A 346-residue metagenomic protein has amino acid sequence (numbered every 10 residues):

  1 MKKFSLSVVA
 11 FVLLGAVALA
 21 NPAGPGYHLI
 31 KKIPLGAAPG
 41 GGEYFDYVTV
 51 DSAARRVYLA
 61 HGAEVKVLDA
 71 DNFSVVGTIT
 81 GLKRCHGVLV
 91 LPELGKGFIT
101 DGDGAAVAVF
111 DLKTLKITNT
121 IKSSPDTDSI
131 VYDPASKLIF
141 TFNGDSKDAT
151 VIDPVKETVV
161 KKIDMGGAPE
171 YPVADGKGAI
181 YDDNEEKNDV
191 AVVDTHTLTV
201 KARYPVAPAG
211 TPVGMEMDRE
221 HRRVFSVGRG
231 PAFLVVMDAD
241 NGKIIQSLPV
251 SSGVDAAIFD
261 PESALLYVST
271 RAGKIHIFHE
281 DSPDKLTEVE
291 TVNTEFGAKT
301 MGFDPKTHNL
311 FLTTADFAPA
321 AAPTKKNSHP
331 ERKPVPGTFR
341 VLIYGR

Functional and structural regions predicted by a protein language model:
M1-F4: Positively charged n-region of N-terminal signal peptides that target proteins for export
L6-S7, L35: General helical structural elements
S7-A16: Bacterial N-terminal signal peptides
A16-R346: Predominantly soluble domains enriched in secretory-pathway, periplasmic, or organellar proteins
